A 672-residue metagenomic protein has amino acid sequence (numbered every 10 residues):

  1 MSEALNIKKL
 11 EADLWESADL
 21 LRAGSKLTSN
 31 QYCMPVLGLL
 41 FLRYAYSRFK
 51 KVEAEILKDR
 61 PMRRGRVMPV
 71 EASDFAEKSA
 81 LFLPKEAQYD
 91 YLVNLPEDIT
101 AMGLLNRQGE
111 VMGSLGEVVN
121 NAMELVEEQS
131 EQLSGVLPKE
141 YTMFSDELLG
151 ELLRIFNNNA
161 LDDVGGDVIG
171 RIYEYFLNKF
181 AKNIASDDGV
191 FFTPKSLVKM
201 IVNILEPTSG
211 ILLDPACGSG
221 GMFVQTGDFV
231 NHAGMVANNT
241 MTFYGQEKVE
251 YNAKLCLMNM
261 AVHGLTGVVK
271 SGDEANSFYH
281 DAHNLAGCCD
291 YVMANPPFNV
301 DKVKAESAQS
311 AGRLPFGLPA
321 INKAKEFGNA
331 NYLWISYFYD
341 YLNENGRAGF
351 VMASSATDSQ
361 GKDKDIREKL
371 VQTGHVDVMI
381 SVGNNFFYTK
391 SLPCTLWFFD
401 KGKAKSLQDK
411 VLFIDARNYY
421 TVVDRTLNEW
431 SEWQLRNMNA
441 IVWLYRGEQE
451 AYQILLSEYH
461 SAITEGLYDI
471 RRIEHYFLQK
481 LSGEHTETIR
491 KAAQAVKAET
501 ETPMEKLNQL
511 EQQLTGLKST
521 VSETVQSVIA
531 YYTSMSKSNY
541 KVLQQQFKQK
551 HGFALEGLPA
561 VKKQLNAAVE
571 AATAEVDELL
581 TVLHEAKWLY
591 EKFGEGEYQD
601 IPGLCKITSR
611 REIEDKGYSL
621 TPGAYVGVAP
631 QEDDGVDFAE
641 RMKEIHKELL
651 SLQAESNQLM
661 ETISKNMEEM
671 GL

Functional and structural regions predicted by a protein language model:
M1-L205, V268-H283, S381-N384, Q408-D415 (+1 more regions): Non-catalytic, mostly N-terminal accessory regions of nucleic-acid modification and defense proteins
N6, L10, T28-Q31, L148 (+10 more regions): Helical mechanochemical/support elements of P-loop NTPase systems and associated helical scaffolds
K26, V303-N329, S354-K362, G383-T389 (+3 more regions): Short, contiguous acidic/charged loop-to-helix segments that flank catalytic cores in large enzymes
T28-Y44, A253, K323-F399: Conserved Class I SAM-dependent methyltransferase catalytic core
T142, D162, G245-V249, Y291 (+5 more regions): Hydrophobic alpha-helical scaffolding
D187-A294, N299-S310, P315-I321, Y332-L333 (+4 more regions): Conserved S-adenosyl-L-methionine
N231, A261, P297, D340-N343 (+16 more regions): Hydrophobic alpha-helix feature that most strongly marks membrane-spanning transmembrane helices and their immediate
R347-D358, E368, D377-W433, E458-L481 (+2 more regions): Substrate-binding/catalytic lobe of Class I Rossmann-like enzymes that use SAM or dcSAM, i.e., the mid-to-C-terminal
